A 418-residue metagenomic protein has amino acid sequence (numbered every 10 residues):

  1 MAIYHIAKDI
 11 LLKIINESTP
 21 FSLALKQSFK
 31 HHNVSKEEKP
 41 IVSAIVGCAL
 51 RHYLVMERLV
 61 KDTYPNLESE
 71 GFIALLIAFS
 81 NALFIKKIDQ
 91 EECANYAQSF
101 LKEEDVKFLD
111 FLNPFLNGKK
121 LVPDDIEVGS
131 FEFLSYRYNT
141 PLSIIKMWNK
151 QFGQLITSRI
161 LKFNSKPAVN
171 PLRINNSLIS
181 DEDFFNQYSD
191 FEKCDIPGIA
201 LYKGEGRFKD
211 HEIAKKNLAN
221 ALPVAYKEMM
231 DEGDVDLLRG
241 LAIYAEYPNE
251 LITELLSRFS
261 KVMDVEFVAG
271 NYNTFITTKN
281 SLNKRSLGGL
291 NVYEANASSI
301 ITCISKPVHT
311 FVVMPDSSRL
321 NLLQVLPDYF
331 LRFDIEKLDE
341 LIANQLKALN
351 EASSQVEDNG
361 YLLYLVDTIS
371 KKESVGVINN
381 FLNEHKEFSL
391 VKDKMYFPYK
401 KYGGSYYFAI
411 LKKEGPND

Functional and structural regions predicted by a protein language model:
M1-D418: S-adenosylmethionine
